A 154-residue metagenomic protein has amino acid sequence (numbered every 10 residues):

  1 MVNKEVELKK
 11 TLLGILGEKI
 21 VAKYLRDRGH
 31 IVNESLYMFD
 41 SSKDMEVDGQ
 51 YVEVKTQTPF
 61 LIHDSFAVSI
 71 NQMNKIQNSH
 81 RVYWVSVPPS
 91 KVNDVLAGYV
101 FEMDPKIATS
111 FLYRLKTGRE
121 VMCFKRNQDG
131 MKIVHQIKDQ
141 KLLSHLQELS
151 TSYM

Functional and structural regions predicted by a protein language model:
M1-Q50, K55-M154: Nucleic-acid endonuclease domains
